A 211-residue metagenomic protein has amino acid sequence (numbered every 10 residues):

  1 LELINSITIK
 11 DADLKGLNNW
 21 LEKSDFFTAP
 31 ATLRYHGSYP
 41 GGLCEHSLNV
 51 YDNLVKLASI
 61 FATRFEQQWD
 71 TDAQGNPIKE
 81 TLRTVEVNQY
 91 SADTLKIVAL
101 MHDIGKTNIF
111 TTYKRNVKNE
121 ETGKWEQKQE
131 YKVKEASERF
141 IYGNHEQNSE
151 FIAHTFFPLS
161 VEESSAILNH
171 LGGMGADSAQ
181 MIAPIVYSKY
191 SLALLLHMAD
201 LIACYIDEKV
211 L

Functional and structural regions predicted by a protein language model:
L1-N119, K124-E126: Acidic/His-rich, divalent-metal-binding segments that scaffold phosphate/diphosphate chemistry
Y39, G75-V210: Divalent metal-dependent catalytic cores for phosphoryl transfer on phosphate-bearing substrates
